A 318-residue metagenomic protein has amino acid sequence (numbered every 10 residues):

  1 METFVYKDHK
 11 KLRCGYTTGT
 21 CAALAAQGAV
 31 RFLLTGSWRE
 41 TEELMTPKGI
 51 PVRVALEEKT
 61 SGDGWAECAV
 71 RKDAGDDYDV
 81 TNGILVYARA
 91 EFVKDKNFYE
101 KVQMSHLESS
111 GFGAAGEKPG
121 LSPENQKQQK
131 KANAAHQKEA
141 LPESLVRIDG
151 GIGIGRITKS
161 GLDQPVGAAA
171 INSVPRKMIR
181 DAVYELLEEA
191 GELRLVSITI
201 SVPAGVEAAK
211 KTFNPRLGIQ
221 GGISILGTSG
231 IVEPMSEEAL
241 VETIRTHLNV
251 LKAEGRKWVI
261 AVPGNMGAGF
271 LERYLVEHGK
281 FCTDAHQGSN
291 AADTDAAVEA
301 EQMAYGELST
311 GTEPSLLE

Functional and structural regions predicted by a protein language model:
M1-H106, K127-L217: Generic N-terminal targeting/processing segments that precede catalytic cores or assembly contacts
T3-Y6, R13, G19, N214-I223 (+2 more regions): A structural signal for small-residue-enriched, beta-sheet-centric alpha/beta enzyme cores and oligomeric scaffold folds
Q27, L33, E57, P119-E124 (+4 more regions): Ubiquitous "structural anchor" signal
V93-S144, H278-T310: Intrinsically disordered, low-complexity terminal tails and inter-domain linkers enriched for S/T/G/P/D/E
